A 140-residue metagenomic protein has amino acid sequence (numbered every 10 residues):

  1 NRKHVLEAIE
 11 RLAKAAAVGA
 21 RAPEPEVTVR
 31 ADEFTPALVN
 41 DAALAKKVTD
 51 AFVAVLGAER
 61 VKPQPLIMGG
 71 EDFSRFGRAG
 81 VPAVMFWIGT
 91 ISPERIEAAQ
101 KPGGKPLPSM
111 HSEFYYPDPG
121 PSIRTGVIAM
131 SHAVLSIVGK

Functional and structural regions predicted by a protein language model:
N1-K140: Metal-dependent amide/peptide-bond hydrolase catalytic core, centered on the "pita-bread" metallohydrolase fold
